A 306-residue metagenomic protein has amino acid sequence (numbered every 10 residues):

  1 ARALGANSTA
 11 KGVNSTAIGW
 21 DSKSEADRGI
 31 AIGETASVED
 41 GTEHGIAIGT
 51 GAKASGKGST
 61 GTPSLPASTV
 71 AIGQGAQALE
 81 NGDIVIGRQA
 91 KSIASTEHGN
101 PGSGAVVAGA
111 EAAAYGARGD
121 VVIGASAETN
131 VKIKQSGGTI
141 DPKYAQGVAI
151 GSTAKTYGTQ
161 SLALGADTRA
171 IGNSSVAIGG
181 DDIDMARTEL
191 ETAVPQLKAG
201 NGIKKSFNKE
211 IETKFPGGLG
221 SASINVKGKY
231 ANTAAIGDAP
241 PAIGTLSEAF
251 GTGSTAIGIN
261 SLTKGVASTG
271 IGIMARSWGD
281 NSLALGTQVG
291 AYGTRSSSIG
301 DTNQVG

Functional and structural regions predicted by a protein language model:
A1-G306: Periodic small-residue-enriched repeat registers in elongated scaffold domains
